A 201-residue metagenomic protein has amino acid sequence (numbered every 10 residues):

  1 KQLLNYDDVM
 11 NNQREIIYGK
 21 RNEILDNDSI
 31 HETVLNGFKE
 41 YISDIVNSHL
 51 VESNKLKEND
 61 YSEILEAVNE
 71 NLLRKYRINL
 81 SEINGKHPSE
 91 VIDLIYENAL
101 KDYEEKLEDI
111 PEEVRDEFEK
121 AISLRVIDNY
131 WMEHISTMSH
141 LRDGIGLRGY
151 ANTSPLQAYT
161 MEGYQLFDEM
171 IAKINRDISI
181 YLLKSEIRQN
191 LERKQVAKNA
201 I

Functional and structural regions predicted by a protein language model:
K1-I201: Extended, charged helical/alpha-beta scaffold domains that provide interaction surfaces
